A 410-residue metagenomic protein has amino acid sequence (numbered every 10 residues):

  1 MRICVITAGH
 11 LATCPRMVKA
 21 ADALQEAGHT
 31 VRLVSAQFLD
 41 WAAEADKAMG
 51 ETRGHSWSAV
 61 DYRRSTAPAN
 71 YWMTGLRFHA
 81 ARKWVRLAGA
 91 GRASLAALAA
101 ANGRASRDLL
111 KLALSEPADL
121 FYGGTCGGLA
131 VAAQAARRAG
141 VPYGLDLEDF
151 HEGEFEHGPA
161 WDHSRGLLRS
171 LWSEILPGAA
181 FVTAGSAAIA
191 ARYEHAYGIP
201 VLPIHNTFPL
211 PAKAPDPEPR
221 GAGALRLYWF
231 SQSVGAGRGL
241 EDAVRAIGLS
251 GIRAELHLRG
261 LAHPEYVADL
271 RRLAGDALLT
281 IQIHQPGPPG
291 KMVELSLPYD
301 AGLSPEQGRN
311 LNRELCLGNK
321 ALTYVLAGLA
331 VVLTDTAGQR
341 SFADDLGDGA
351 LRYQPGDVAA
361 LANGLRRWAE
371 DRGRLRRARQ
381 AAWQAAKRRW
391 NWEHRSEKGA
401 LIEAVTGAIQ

Functional and structural regions predicted by a protein language model:
M1-R63, F181, V201, H205 (+2 more regions): N-terminal subdomain of nucleotide-sugar transferases
S35, G144, E152, D162-P215 (+3 more regions): Donor nucleotide-sugar binding/catalytic pocket of nucleotide-sugar-dependent glycosyltransferases
F38-D40, F230, E255-D269: Glycosyltransferase donor-sugar binding loop
L95-S115, A130, Q134-R138, L145 (+3 more regions): Membrane-proximal helix-turn-helix segments that form the acceptor-binding/catalytic region of lipid-linked
A224, G260, V267-A301: Nucleotide-activated donor-binding/catalytic signature segment of Leloir-type glycosyltransferases, i.e., the conserved
V234-R238, P288-L295, G302-T323, V332-S341: Nucleotide-sugar-dependent
A350-V358, R367-G373: Conserved acidic donor-binding segment of nucleotide-sugar-dependent glycosyltransferases
G373-V405: A charged, aromatic-enriched C-terminal amphipathic alpha-helix characteristic of glycosyltransferases across folds
